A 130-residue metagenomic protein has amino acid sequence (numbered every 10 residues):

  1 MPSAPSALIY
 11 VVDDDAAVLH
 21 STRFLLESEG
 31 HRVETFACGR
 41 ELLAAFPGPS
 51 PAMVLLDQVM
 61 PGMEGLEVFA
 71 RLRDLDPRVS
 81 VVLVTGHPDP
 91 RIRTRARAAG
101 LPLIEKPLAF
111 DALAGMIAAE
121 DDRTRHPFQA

Functional and structural regions predicted by a protein language model:
M1-Y10, A16-A17, D111-A130: Non-catalytic signal-transmission and effector/linker regions of two-component phosphorelay proteins
A16-E34: Two-component/phosphorelay signaling modules centered on CheY-like receiver
T35-M53: Acidic, metal-coordinating helix/loop segments flanking the phosphotransfer/catalytic sites of two-component signaling
A37-C38, E64-E67: Acidic catalytic/metal-coordinating carboxylates
A45-P49, R71-R78, A99: Conserved phosphotransfer cores of two-component systems
M60: Receiver (REC) domain active-site loop signature in two-component systems and cognate sites in sensor histidine kinases
E67, H87-E105, D111, G115: Alpha4 helix (beta4-alpha4-beta5 surface) of REC/receiver domains from two-component response regulators
